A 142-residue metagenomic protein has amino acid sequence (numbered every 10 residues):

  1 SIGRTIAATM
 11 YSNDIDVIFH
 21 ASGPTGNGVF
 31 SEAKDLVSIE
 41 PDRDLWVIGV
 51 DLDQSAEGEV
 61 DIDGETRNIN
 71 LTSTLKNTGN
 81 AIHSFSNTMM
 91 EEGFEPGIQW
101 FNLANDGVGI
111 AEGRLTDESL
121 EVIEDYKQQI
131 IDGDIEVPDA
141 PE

Functional and structural regions predicted by a protein language model:
S1-E142: A residue-level marker of the well-folded mature domains of exported/periplasmic proteins
